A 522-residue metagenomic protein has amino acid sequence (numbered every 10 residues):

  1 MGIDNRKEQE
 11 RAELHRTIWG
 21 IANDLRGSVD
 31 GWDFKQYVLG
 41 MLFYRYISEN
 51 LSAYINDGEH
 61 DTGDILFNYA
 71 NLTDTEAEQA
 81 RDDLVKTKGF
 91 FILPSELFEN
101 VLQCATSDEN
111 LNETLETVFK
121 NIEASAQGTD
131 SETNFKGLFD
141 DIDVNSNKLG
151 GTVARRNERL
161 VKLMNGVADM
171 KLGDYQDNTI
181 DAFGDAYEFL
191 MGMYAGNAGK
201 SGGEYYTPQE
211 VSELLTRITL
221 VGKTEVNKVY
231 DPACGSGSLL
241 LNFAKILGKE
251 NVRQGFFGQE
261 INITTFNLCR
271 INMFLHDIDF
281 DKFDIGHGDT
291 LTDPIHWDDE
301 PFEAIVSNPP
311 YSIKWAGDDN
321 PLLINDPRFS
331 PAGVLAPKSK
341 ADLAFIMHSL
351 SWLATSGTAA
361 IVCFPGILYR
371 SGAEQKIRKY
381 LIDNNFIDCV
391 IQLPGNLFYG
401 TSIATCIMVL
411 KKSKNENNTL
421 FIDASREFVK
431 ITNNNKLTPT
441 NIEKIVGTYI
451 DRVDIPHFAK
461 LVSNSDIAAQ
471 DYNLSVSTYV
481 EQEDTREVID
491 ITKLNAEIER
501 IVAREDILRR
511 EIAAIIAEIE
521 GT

Functional and structural regions predicted by a protein language model:
M1-L214, I218-T219, K223, D281-T290 (+3 more regions): Non-catalytic, mostly N-terminal accessory regions of nucleic-acid modification and defense proteins
G2-Q9, D299-T522: A conserved structural/catalytic subdomain of Rossmann-like adenosyl-cofactor enzymes
E13, T17, I261, A341: Soluble or luminal CAZymes and related metallo-dependent hydrolases
E76, S236, I263, T292 (+3 more regions): Residue-level detector of flexible, active-site-proximal loop/helix-junction positions within diverse enzyme catalytic
A195-A198, V252-R253, V429-K430: Short small-residue beta-strand/loop micro-motif enriched in glycine and branched aliphatics
S201-S307, S312-K314, D318-L323, R328-G333 (+3 more regions): Conserved S-adenosyl-L-methionine
